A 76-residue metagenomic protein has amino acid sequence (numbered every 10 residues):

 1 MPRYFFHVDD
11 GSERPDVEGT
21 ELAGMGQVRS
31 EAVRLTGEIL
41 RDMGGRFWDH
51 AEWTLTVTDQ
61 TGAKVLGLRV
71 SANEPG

Functional and structural regions predicted by a protein language model:
M1-D16: Short aromatic-glycine-(Arg/Gly/Cys) micro-motifs in beta-strand/loop hairpins
F6-D9, R41-G45: Intrinsically disordered, low-complexity segments enriched in polar/charged residues with Gly/Pro, especially when
E13-P15, V33, T61: Preference for short coil/turn "hinge" residues that link or interrupt alpha-helices
T20-A23: Long, contiguous binding/interaction regions
M25-E31, A72-G76: Short, surface-exposed linear segments at secondary-structure transitions and domain or protein termini
R29-G44: Charged, amphipathic alpha-helical segments
G44-G76: C-terminal structural segments of small proteins and small subunits
